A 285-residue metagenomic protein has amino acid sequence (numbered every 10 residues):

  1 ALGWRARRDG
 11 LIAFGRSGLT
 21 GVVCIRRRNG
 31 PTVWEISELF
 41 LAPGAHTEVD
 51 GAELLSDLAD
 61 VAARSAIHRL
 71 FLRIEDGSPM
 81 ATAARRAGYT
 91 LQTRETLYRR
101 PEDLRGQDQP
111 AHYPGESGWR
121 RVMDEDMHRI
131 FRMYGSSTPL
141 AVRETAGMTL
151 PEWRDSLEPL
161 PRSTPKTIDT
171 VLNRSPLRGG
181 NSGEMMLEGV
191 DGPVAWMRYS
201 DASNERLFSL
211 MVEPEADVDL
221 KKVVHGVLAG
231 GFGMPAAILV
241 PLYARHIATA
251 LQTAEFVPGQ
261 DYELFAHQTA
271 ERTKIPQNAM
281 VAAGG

Functional and structural regions predicted by a protein language model:
A1-E53, S182-V218: Conserved donor-binding loop and adjoining core beta-sheet/short helix segment in diverse acyl/aminoacyl transferases
A1-G10, V142-N181: Active-site rim helix/loop that mediates acceptor-substrate recognition in acyltransferases
L41, H46-A62, R86, E215-G230: Conserved acetyl-CoA-binding loop-helix of GNAT-fold acetyltransferases
A62-E75, G231-L242: Conserved GNAT acetyl-CoA-binding A-motif
D76-T93, L242-Q260: Conserved active-site alpha-helix within GNAT-family acetyltransferase domains
T90-D103, V257-T269: Conserved catalytic-core motifs of GNAT/GCN5-like acyltransferases
E102-E125, A279: Conserved N-terminal entry element of GNAT/NAT acetyltransferase domains
S117-T145: A short beta-loop-alpha structural element at the N-terminal edge of CoA-dependent acyl/N-acetyltransferase catalytic
